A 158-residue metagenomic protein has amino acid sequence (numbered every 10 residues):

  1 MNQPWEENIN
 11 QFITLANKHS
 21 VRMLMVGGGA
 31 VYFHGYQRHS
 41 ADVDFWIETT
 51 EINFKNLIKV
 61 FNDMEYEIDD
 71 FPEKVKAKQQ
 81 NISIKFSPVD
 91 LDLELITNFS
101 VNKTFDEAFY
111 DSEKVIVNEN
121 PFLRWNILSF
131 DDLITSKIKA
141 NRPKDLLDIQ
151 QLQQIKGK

Functional and structural regions predicted by a protein language model:
M1-K158: Compositionally biased terminal segments of proteins
